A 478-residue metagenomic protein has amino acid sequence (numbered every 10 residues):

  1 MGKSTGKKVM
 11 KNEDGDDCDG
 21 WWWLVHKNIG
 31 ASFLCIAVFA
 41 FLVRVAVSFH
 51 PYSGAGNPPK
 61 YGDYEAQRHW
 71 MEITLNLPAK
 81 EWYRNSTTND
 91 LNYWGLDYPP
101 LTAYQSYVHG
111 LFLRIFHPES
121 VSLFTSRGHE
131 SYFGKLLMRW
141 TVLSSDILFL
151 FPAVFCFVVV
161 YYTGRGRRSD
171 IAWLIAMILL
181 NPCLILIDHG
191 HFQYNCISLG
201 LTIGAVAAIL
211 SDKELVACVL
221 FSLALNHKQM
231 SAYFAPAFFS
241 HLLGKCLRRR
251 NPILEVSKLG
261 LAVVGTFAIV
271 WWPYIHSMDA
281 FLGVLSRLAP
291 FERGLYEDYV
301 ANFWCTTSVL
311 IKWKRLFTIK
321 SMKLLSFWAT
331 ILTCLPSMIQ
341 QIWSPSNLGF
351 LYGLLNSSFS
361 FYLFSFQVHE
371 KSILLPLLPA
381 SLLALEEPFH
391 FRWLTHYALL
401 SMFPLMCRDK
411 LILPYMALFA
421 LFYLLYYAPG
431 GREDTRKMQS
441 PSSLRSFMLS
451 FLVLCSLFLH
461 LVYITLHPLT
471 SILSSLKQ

Functional and structural regions predicted by a protein language model:
M1-P51, F155-Y162, G166, I171-A172: Start-transfer (signal-anchor) and selected internal transmembrane alpha helices of multi-pass inner/ER membrane
A31-L34, R44-V47, Y61-D63, I73-P78: Eukaryote-specific detector of the first structured module of a protein
A31-R44, D146, I175-A176, A262 (+1 more regions): Alpha-helical transmembrane segments
A40, P152-V160, G166-A207, E214-M230 (+7 more regions): Membrane-embedded helix bundles of polyisoprenyl
V45, V108, P152-V160, A208-I209 (+7 more regions): Hydrophobic membrane-targeting alpha-helices
Y64-F116, V121-S144, N181-T202, N251-A380 (+2 more regions): Membrane-interfacial catalytic/cofactor-binding modules of polytopic membrane enzymes
